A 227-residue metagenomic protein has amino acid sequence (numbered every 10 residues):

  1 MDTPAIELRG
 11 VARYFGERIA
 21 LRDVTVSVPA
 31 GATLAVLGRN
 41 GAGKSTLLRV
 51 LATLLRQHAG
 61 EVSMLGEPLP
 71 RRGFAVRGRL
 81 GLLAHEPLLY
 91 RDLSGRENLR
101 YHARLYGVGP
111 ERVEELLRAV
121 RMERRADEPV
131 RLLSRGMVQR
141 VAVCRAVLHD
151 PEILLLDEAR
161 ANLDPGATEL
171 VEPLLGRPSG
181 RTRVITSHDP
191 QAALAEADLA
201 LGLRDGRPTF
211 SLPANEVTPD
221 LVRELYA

Functional and structural regions predicted by a protein language model:
L37-R39: The feature captures the beta-strand-to-loop junction immediately N-terminal to the Walker
A52: Helix-to-loop junction immediately C-terminal to a conserved catalytic motif
G60-R71, V76: Conserved ABC transporter NBD signature motif
R100, R104, P110-R125: Conserved ABC ATPase "signature" region
S187-H188: H-loop/switch region of ABC-family ATPase nucleotide-binding domains
